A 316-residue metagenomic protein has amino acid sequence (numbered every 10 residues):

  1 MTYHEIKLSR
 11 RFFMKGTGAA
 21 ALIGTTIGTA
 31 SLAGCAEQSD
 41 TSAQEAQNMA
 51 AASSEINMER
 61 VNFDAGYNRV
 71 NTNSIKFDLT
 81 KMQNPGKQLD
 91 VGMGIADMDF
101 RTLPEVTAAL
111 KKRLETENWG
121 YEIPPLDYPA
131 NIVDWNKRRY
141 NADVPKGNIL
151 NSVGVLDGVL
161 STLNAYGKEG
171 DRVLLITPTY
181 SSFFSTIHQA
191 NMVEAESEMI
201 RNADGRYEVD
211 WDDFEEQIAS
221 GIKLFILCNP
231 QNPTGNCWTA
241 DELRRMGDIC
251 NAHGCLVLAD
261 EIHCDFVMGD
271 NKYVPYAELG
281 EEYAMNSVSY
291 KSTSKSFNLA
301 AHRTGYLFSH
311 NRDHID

Functional and structural regions predicted by a protein language model:
M1-F12: N-terminal secretory signal peptides
M49, S53-G154: N-terminal small-domain helix-loop-helix segment of the aminotransferase-like
A108-A109, E281-D316: Conserved core segment of the aminotransferase class I/II
N164-L227: PLP-dependent aminotransferase-like
A190, A252-H253, Y283: Helix C-cap/helix->beta junction micro-motif
R201-G269: Active-site phosphate-binding strand-loop segment of PLP-dependent enzymes
